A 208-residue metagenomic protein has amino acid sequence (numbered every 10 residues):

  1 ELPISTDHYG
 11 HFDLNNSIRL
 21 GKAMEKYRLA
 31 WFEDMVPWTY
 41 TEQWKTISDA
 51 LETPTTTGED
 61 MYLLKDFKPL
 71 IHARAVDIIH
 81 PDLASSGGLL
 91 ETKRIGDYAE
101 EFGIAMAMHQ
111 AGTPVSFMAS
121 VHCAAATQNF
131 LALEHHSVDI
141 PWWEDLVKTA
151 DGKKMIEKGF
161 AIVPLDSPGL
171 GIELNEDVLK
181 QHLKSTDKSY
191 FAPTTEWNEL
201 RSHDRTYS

Functional and structural regions predicted by a protein language model:
E1-T6, F12: Substrate-binding cleft of carbohydrate-active enzyme catalytic domains
Y9, V36: Conserved Walker B
H11-N16, L20, A73: Active-site-proximal loop/short-helix segments that contain or immediately flank catalytic acid/base residue(s)
K22, R28, P37-G169: Shared catalytic-loop signature of beta/alpha-barrel
P168-S208: Extended hydrophobic packing segments that form well-structured cores
